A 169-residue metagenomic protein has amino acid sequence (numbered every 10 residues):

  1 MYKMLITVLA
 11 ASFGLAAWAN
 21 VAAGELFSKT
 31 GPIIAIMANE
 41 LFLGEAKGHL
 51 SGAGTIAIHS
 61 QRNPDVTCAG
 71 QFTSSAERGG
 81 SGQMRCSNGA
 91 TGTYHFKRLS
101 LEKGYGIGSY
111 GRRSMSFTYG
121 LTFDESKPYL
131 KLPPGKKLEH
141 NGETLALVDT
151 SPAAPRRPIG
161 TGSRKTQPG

Functional and structural regions predicted by a protein language model:
M1-M4: Positively charged n-region of N-terminal signal peptides that target proteins for export
I6-A16: Bacterial N-terminal signal peptides
N20-H49, K97-G169: Long terminal segments
S28, S51, E77-G79: Periodic, beta-strand-rich solenoid/repeat architecture in secreted or surface-exposed proteins
T30-I34, L43-E45, T55-A57, A69 (+3 more regions): Beta-strand secondary-structure signal
E40-F42, R62-V66, N88-G92, G111-M115: Short acidic/polar mixed-charge low-complexity motifs
A46-S75: N-terminal, post-signal-peptide region of Sec/Tat-exported proteins
V66-Y105: Mid-chain, structured segments of secreted extracytoplasmic proteins
